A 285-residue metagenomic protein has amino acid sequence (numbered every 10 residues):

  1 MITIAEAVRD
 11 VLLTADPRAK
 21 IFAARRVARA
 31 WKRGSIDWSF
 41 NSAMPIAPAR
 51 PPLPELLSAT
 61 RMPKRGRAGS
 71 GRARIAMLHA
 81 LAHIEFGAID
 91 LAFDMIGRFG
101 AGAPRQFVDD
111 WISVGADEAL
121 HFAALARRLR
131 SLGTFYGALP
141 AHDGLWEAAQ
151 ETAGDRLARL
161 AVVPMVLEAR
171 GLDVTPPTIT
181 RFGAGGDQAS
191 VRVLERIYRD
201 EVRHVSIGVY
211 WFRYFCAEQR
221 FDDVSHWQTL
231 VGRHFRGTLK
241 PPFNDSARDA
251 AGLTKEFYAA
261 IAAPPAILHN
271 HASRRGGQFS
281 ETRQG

Functional and structural regions predicted by a protein language model:
M1-G285: Non-heme di-metal
